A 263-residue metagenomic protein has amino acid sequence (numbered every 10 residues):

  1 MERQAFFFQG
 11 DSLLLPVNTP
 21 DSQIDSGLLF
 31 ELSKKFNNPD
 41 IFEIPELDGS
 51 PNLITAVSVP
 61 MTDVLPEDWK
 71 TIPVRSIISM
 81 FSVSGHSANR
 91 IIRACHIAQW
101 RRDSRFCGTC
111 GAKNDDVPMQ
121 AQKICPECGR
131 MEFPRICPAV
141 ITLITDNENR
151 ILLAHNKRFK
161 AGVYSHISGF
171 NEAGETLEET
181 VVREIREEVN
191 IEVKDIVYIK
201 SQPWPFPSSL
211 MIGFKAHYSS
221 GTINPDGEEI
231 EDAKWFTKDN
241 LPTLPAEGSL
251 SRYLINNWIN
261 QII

Functional and structural regions predicted by a protein language model:
M1-S104, D115, K160-Y164, F206 (+1 more regions): Nudix hydrolase/Nudix homology domain
L47-S50, D146-E148, S220: Short acidic-glycine loop/turn motifs at beta-strand connectors
I92-T145: Cys/His-rich short segments
Q122-S165, E192-V193, A216: N-terminal strand-loop-strand
V140, L210-I212, E231: Change "...and in nucleic-acid phosphodiester-cleaving endonucleases..." to "...and in nucleic-acid processing enzymes
H155-N156, S168, V197-Q202, G227 (+1 more regions): Active-site proximal loops enriched in glycine and acidic residues that flank catalytic Cys/His/Asp and coordinate
S165-K200, F214, T222: The catalytic Nudix box helix
Q202-P225: Active-site-adjacent beta-strand/loop module that shapes the phosphate/pyrophosphate-binding cleft
